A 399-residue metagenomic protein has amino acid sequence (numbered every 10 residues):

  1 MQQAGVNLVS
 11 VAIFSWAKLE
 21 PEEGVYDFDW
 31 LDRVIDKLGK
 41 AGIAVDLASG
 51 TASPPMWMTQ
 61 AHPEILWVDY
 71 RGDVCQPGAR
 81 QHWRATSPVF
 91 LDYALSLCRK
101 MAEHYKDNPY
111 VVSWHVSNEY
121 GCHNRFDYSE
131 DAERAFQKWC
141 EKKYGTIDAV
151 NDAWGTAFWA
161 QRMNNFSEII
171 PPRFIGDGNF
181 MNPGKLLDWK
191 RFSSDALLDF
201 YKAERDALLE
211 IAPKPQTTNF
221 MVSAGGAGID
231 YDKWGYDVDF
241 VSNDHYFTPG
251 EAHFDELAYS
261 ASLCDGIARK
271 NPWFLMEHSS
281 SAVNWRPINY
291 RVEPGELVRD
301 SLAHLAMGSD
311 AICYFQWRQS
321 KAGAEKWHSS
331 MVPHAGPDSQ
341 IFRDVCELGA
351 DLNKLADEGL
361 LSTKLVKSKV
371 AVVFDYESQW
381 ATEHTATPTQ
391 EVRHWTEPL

Functional and structural regions predicted by a protein language model:
M1, D27-K37, L97, M101 (+8 more regions): A general structural detector for well-ordered alpha-helical segments in enzyme core domains, enriched
M1, V9, L38, M101 (+8 more regions): Conserved, mostly hydrophobic/aromatic
M1-C75, R99-A102, L198-A212: Aromatic-lined substrate-binding rim segments of carbohydrate-active enzymes
G5-N7, G39-V45, D107-V112, A212-Q216 (+4 more regions): Short, well-ordered coil/turn segments that N-cap beta-strands
S10-S15, A48-W57, V112-G121, N219-A224 (+2 more regions): Short, solvent-exposed turn/loop segments enriched in Gly/Ser/Thr/Pro and often Arg
A12-L31, C75-L95, S117-R125, W139-C140 (+5 more regions): The substrate-binding groove and active-site-proximal loops of carbohydrate-active enzymes, especially glycoside
A61, V68-F240, F247, E251-L257: Polysaccharide-binding and catalytic clefts of secreted carbohydrate-active enzymes
F166-I169, R173, A224, D239 (+1 more regions): Carbohydrate-binding surfaces of carbohydrate-active enzymes
